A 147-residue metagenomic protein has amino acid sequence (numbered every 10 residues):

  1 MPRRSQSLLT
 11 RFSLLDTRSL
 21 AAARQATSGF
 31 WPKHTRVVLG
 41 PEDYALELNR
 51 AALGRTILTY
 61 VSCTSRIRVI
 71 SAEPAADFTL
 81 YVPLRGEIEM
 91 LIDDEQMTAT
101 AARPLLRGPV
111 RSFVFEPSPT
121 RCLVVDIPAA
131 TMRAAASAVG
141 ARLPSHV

Functional and structural regions predicted by a protein language model:
P2-D43, L91-V147: Alpha-helical bundle regulatory/interaction domains
T10, L14-L15, P41-A52, T56-E73 (+1 more regions): Conserved short histidine dyad/triad with adjacent acidic residue
R50, L58-Y60, L80, P104-L106 (+1 more regions): Conserved hydrophobic/aromatic beta-strand scaffold that supports enzyme active sites
G54-T56, C63-V69, P74-D93, A129: Glycine- and acidic-residue-biased ligand/ion/polar-headgroup-sensing regions
